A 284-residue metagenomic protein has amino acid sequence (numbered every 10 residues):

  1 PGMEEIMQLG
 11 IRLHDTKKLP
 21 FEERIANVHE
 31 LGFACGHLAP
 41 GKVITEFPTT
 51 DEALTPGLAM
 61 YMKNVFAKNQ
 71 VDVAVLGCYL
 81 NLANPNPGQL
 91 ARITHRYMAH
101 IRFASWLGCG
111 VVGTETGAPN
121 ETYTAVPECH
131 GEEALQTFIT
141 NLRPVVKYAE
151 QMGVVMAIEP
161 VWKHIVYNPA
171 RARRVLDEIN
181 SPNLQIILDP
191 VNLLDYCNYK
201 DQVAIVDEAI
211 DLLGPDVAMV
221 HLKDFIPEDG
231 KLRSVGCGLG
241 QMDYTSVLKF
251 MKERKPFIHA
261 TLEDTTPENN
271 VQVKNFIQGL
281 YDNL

Functional and structural regions predicted by a protein language model:
E4-L19: Boundary/entry segment of secreted carbohydrate-active catalytic domains
I6-L9, G36, L76, I139-Q241: Acidic/histidine-rich catalytic cores of soluble enzymes
D15-K17, P40-K42, L80-L82, T116-N120 (+4 more regions): Active-site-proximal loop/turn and secondary-structure-junction residues that shape catalytic pockets, frequently
K17-V28, R92-I101, Q202-I210: Short, acidic/polar
E22-E23, M60-Y61, V65-N69, A83-L188: Active-site acidic/histidine proton-transfer and metal-coordination neighborhood in alpha/beta enzyme cores
E22-K42, L107-G108: Catalytic domains of carbohydrate-active enzymes, especially glycoside hydrolases
H37-K63, T116-T122: Glycine-rich, proline-tolerant flexible connector loops at the mouths of alpha/beta enzymes
N270-L284: C-terminal helical cap(s) of enzyme catalytic domains, especially alpha/beta-barrels
